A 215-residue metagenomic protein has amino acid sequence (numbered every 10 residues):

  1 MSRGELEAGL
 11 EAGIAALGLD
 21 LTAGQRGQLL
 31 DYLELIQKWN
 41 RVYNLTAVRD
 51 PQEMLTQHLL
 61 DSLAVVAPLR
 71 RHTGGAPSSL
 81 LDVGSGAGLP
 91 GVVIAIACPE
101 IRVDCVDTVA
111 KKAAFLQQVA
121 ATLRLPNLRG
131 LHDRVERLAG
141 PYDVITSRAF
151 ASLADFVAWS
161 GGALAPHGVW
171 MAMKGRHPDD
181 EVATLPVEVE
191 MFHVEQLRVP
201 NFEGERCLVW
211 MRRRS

Functional and structural regions predicted by a protein language model:
M1-G75, K111-A114, Q118-P126: Class I SAM-dependent transferase core
I36, I94, M173-K174, M211: Residue-level signal for inorganic ion chemistry
L60-S147, V157-A158: Conserved SAM/SAH cofactor-binding pocket of Class I
I101, R176-S215: Active-site capping/gating segments
R102, N127-R129, V169, E190-H193: Conserved beta-strand segments of alpha/beta enzyme cores
V135, F150, V199: Hydrophobic pocket-lining residues within nucleotide cofactor-binding pockets
V157-V169: A short glycine-rich, Lys/Arg-flanked "PGG" loop and its adjoining helix->strand segment in the class I
H167-H177: Conserved beta-strand signature within the Rossmann-like core of class I S-adenosyl-L-methionine
